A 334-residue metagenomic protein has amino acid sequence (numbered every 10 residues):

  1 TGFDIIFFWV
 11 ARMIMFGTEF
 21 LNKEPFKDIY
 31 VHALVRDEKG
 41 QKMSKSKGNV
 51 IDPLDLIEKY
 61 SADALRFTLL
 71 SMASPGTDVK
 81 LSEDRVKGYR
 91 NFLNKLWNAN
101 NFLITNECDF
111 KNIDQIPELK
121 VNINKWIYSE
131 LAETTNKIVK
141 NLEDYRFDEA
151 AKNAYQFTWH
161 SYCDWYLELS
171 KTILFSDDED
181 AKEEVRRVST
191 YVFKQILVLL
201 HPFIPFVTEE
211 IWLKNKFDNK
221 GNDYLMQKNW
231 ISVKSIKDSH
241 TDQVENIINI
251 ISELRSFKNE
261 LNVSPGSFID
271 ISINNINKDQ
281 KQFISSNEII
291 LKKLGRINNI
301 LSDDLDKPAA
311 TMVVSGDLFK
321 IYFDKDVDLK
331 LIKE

Functional and structural regions predicted by a protein language model:
I6, I14, I29, A64-M72 (+5 more regions): Short alpha-helical scaffolding segments that buttress acidic/His motifs in well-ordered protein cores
I6-N22, I251-K258: Metal-dependent nuclease catalytic cores in nucleic-acid-processing enzymes, especially RNase H-like/related
L21-K39: Catalytic cores of enzymes that engage adenine nucleotides and/or redox cofactors via long glycine-rich, Lys/Arg/His
V35-K39, M43-E118, F217-G221, E260-I269 (+1 more regions): Catalytic adenosine-cofactor/nucleotide-binding cores of aminoacyl-tRNA synthetases and other
D37, L70, F110-N136, E168-S252: Acidic, turn-prone loop/beta-hairpin segments
K87, K214-E334: C-terminal low-complexity, glycine/proline- and small-hydrophobic-enriched intrinsically disordered tails that act as
N91-I104, N122-T134, K152-T172, M312-D317: Core structural elements
L142-E149: Short helix-adjacent coil turns
